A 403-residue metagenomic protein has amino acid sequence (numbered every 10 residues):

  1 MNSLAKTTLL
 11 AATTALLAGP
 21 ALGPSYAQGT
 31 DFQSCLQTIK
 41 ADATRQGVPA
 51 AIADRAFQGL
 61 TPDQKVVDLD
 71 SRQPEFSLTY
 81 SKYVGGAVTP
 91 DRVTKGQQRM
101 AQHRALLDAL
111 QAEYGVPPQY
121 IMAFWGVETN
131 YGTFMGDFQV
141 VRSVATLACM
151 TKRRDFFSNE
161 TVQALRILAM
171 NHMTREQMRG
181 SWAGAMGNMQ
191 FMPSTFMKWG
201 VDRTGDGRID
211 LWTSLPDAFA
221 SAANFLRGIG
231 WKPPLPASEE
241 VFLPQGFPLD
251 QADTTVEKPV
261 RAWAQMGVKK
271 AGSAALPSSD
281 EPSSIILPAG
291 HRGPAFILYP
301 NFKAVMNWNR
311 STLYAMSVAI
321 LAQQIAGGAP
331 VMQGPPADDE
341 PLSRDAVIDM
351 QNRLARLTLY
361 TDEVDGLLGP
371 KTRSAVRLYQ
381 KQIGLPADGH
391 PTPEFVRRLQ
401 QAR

Functional and structural regions predicted by a protein language model:
M1-A11: Bacterial N-terminal signal peptides that target proteins for export
L16-S25: C-terminal segment of classical bacterial N-terminal signal peptides
A43: Intrinsically disordered, low-complexity polar regions and short flexible loop motifs
V48-P277, G293-F296, V305-R344, G366 (+2 more regions): Catalytic glycan-binding domains that act on GlcNAc-containing polysaccharides
E281-P282: Intrinsically disordered, low-complexity Ser/Thr/Pro/Gly-rich interaction regions that scaffold/cooperate
L342-V347, A355-L399: Short acidic, glycine/serine/threonine-rich helix-capping segments at coil-helix boundaries
